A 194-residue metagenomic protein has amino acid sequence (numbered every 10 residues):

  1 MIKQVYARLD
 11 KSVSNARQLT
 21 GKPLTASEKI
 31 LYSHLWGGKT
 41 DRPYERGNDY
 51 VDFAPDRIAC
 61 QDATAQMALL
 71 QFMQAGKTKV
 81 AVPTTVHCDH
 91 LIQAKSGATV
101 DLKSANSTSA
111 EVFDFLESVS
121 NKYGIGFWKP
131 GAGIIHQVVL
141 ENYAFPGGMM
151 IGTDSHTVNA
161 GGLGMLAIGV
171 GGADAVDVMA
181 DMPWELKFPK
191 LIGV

Functional and structural regions predicted by a protein language model:
M1-C88: N-terminal amphipathic, basic-rich helices that act as targeting or association modules
V5, D62, F145-V194: Mobile "lid/hinge" segments at catalytic clefts and subdomain interfaces of large enzymes
K11-V13, D52, I92-L102, S120 (+1 more regions): Gly-rich Lys/Arg/Thr-decorated short loops/hinges at beta-loop-alpha junctions or inter-strand turns that position
S12, A16-L19, A75, V119-G126 (+1 more regions): Change "in soluble alpha/beta enzymes" to "in soluble alpha/beta proteins
Q18-G21, R57-A59, L102, A144-H156: A short glycine/serine-rich beta->alpha loop
G37, I58-C60, L91-Q93, G133-I135 (+3 more regions): Short, glycine-/Ser/Thr-/acidic-enriched flexible segments
A63-F72, S104-L116, W184-L186, K190-V194: Glycine-rich, acidic/polar active-site loops that bind/position phosphate-bearing ligands
K79-I151: Anion-binding (especially nucleotide phosphate/pyrophosphate-binding) glycine-rich loop and adjoining beta-alpha core
